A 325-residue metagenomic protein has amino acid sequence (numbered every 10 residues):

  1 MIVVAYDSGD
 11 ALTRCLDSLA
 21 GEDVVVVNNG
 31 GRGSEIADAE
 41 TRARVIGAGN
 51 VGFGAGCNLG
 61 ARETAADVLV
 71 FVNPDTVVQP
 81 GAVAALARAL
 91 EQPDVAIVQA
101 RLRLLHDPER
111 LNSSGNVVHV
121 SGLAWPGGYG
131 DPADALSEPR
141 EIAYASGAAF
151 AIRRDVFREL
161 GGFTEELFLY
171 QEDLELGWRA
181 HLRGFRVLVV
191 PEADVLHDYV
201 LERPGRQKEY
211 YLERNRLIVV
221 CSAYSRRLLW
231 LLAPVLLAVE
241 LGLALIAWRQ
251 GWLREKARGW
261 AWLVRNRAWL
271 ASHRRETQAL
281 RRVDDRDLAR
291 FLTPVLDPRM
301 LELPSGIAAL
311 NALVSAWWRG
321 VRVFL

Functional and structural regions predicted by a protein language model:
A5-G21: Short, well-formed alpha-helical segments that are part of the catalytic scaffolds of diverse glycosyltransferases
L16-G49, L59: Acidic donor-binding segment of Leloir-type glycosyltransferases
G47-T64, P74: Glycine-rich, basic loop-to-helix element that forms the pyrophosphate-binding segment of sugar-nucleotide handling
L69: Short aromatic/hydrophobic "clamp" motif used to bind/position activated sugar donors
T76-H119, L123: Conserved donor NDP-sugar-binding/catalytic core segment of glycosyltransferases
H119-I142, R158: Short, flexible, basic/aromatic active-site loop/helix in glycosyltransferases
A143-D194: A short, conserved alpha-helix in the catalytic core of glycosyltransferases
R183-P298, N311: Active-site-adjacent helix/loop segment of glycosyltransferases that harbors family-specific signature motifs
